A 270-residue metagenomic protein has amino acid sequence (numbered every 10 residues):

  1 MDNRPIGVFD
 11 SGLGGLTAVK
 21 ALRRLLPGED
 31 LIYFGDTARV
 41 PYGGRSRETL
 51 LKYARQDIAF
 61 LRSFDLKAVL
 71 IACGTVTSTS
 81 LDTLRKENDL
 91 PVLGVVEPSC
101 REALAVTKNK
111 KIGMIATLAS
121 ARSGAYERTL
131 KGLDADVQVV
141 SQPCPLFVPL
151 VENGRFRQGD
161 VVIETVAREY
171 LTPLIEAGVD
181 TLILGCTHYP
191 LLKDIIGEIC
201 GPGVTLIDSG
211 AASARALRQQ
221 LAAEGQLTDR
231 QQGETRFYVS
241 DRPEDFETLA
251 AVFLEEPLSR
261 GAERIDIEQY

Functional and structural regions predicted by a protein language model:
M1-Y270: Non-catalytic structural scaffold of enzyme domains
